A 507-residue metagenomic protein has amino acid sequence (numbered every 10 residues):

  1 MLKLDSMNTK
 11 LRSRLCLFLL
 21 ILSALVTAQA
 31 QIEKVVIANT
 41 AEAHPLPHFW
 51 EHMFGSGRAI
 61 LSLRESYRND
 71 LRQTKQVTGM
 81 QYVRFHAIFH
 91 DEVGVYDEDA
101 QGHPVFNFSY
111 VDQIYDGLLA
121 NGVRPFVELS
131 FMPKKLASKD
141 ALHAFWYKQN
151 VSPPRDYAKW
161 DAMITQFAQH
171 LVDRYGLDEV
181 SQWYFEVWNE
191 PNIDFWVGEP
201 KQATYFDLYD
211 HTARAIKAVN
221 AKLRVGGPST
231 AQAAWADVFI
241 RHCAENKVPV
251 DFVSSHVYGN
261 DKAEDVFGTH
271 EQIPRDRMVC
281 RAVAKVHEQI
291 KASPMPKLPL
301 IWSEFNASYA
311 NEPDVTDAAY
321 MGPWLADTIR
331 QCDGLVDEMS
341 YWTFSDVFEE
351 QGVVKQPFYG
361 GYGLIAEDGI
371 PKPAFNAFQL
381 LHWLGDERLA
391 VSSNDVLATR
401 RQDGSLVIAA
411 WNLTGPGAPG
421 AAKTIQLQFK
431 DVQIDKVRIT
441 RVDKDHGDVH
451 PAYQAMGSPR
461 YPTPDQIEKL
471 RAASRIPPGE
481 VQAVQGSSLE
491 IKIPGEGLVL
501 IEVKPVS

Functional and structural regions predicted by a protein language model:
L2-C16: Bacterial N-terminal signal peptides that target proteins for export
C16-A24: Bacterial N-terminal signal peptides
A30-Y82, R214-K217: N-terminal carbohydrate-binding accessory modules
M53, L118, F167, F185 (+11 more regions): Conserved, mostly hydrophobic/aromatic
T78-P274, K285, P296: Substrate-binding cleft and catalytic face of glycoside hydrolase catalytic domains, especially the flexible beta-alpha
I301-G420: Aromatic/acidic polysaccharide-binding cleft in carbohydrate-active enzymes
N394-P451, A455, G495-E502: Carbohydrate-binding surface patches
V432-L489: Acidic, Ser/Thr/Pro-rich beta/coil linker or hinge segments at domain junctions
